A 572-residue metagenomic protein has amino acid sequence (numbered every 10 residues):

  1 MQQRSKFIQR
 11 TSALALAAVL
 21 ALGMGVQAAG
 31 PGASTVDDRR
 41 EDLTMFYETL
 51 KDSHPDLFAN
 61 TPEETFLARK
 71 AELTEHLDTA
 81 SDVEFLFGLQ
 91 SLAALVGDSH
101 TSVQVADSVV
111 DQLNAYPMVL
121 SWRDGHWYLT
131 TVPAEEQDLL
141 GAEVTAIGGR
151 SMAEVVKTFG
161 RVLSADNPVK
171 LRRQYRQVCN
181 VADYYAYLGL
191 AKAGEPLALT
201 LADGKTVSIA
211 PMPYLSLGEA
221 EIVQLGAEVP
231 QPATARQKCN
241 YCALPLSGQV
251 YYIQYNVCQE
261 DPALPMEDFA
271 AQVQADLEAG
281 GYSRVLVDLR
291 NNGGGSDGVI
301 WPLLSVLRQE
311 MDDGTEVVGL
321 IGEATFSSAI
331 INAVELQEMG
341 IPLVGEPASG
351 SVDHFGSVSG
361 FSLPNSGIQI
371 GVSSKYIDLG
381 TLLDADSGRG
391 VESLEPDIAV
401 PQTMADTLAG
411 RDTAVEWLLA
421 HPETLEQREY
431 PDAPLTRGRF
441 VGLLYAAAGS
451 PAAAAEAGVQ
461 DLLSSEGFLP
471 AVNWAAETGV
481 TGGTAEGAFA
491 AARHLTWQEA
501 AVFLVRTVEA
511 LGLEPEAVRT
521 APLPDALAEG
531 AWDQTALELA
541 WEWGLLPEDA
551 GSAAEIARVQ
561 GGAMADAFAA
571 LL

Functional and structural regions predicted by a protein language model:
Q2-L14: Bacterial N-terminal signal peptides that target proteins for export
K6, V26-G30, G390, E423-A471 (+4 more regions): Feature responds to low-complexity, polar/acidic, surface-exposed segments characteristic of secreted/exported proteins
L16, L20-M24: Hydrophobic core
A28-R284: Flexible, low-complexity junctional segments that flank or bridge functional domains
S34-D42, F58-T65, L77-E84, P133-E136 (+11 more regions): Extracytoplasmic/periplasmic, Sec-exported soluble proteins
V36, R40-L50, H54, E63 (+20 more regions): Extracytoplasmic/secreted envelope proteins and their assembly/folding machinery, especially bacterial periplasmic
V36-Y47, G204, R236-Q427: C-terminal "post-core" interaction segments
Y47-P55, A71-D78, Q90-T101, A146-M152 (+10 more regions): Sec-exported extracytoplasmic/periplasmic mature domains
